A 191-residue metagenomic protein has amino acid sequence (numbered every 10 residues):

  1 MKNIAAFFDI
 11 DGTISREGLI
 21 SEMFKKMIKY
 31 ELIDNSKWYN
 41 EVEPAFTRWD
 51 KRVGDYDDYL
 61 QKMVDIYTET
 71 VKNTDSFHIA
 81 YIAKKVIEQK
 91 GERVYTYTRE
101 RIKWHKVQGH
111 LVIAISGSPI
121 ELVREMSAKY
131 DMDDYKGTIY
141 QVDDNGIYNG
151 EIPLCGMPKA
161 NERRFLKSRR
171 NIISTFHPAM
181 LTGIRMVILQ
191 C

Functional and structural regions predicted by a protein language model:
M1-N3, Y81-I82, E88-C191: C-terminal cap/substrate-recognition subdomain and adjoining C-terminal extension of metal-dependent phosphatase-like
K2-I20: Asp-based phosphoryl-transfer active-site loop
I10, E69, I113: Short, flexible active-site loop motifs that bind/organize anionic cofactors or intermediates
S15, V71, M157: Catalytic cores of large soluble enzymes that bind and process phosphate-bearing ligands
E17-E31, S76, T138, C155: Active-site phosphate-binding/coordination module
L19-I20, L32-W104: A metal-dependent, Asp-based hydrolase signature
M27-D34, W49, S127, D134 (+1 more regions): A generic membrane alpha-helix/interface feature
